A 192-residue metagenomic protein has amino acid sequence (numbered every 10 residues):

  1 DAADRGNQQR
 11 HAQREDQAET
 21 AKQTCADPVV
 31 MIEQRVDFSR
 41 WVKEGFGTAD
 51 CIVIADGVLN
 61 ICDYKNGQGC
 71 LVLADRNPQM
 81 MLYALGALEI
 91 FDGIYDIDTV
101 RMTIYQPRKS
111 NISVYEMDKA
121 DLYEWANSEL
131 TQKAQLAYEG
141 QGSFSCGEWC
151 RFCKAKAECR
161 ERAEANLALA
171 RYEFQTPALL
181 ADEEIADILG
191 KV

Functional and structural regions predicted by a protein language model:
D1-Q34, Y115-M117: A non-catalytic, helix-rich entry segment at domain boundaries
D16-K22, A87, F91, A137: Hydrophobic, Leu/Ile/Phe/Ala-enriched alpha-helical segments that form helix-helix packing faces
D27-Q135: Mg2+/Mn2+-dependent nuclease catalytic core
R76, Y95, C146, I185-K191: Active-site-proximal structural scaffolding
M81, L85, R151, D187-G190: A broad, structural surface signal
L136-R171: Cysteine-cluster motifs in flexible loop/terminal segments that predominantly coordinate metals
R171-V192: Contiguous, amphipathic alpha-helical segments that mediate oligomerization or scaffolding in large protein assemblies
